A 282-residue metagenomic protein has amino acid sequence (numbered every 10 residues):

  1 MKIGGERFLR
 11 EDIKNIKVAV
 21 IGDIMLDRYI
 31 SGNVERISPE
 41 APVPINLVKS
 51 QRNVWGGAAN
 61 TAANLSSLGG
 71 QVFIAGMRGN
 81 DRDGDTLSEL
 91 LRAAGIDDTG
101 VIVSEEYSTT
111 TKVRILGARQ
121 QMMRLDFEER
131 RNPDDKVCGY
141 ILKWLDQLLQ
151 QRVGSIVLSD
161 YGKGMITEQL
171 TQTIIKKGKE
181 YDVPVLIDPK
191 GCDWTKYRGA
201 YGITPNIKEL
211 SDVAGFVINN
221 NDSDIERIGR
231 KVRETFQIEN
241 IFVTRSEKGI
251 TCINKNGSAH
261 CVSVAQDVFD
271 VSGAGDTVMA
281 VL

Functional and structural regions predicted by a protein language model:
M1-E35: Positively charged, low-complexity intrinsically disordered leader regions
K2-R10, P39, V43-T111: Substrate-binding N-lobe of the ribokinase-like
A19-I21, R124, G154-V157, L186 (+2 more regions): Structural motif
V48-N53, V262-G273: Short pre-catalytic strand/loop immediately N-terminal to key active-site residues, enriched for Gly-Thr
L65, V271-L282: Short, small-residue alpha-helix embedded
T99-Y107, R114-Q151: Conserved phosphate-binding/catalytic loop of the ribokinase/pfkB sugar-kinase fold
Q151-M165: Short acidic, glycine-rich surface-loop motifs adjacent to enzyme active sites
G164-S258: Conserved phosphate/ATP/ADP-binding segment of small-molecule kinases
